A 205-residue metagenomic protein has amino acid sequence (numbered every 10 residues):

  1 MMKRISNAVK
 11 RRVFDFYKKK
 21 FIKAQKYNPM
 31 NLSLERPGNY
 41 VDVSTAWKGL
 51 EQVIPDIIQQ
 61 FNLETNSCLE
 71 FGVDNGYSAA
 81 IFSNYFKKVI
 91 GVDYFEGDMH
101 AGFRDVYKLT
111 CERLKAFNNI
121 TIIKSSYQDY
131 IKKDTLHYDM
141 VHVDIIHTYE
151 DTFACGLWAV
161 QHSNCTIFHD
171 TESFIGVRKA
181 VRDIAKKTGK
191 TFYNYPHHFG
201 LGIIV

Functional and structural regions predicted by a protein language model:
M1-D42: Membrane-proximal basic amphipathic "stem/tether" segments
Y40-W47, E51-V205: S-adenosylmethionine/decaboxylated-SAM
